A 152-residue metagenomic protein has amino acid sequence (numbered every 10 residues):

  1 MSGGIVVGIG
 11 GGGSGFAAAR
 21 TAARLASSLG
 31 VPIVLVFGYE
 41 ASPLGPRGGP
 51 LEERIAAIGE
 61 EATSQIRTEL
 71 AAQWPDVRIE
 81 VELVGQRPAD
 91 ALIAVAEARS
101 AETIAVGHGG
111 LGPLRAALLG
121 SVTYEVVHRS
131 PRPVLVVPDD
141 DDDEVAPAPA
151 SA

Functional and structural regions predicted by a protein language model:
S2-G49, E53, A152: Small/aliphatic-rich secondary-structure junction motif
V34-V36, E80-V84, L135: General small-molecule cofactor/ligand-binding pocket signal
L51-A62: A short acidic, glycine-rich active-site loop that binds or catalyzes chemistry on phosphate/adenosine moieties
L70-D76: Short helix-capping segments at alpha-helix termini
L83-A91: Charged docking surfaces used in two-component/phosphorelay signaling
V95-A101: Glycine-rich phosphate-binding loop signature in dinucleotide/nucleotide-binding domains
T103-H128, D139, D143-P147: Glycine-rich, Arg-bearing micro-motifs that act as flexible, cationic patches
